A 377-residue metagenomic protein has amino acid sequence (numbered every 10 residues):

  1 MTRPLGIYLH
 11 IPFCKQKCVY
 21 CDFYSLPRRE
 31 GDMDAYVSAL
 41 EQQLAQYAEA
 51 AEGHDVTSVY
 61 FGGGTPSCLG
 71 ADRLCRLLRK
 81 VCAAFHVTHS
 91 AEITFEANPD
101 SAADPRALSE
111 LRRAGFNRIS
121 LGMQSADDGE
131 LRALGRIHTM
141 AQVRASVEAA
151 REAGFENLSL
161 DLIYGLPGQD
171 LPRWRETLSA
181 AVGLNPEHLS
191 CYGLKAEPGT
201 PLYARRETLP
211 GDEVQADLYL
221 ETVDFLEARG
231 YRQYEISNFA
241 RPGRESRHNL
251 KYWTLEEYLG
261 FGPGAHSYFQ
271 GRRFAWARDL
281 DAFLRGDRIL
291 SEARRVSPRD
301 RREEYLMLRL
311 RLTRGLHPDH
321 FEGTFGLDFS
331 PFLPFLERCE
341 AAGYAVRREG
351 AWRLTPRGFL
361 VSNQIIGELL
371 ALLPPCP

Functional and structural regions predicted by a protein language model:
T2-L5, S25-A50, H54-L327, C376: C-terminal scaffold of the Radical SAM
L9: Conserved N-terminal Rossmann-fold NAD(P)-binding element of oxidoreductases
P12-F23: Local cysteine-cluster metal-coordination motifs and their immediate loop/turn environment, predominantly Fe-S cluster
G271-R273, A342, Q364-I366: A short, polar/proline- and glycine-enriched secondary-structure boundary/capping micro-motif
G326-R338: Short amphipathic alpha-helical interaction segments
A341-G350: A short, conserved structural fragment
A351-T355: Minor-groove-contacting beta-hairpin "wing" of winged helix-turn-helix DNA-binding domains
R357-P377: Short, amphipathic alpha-helical interaction segments positioned at domain boundaries
